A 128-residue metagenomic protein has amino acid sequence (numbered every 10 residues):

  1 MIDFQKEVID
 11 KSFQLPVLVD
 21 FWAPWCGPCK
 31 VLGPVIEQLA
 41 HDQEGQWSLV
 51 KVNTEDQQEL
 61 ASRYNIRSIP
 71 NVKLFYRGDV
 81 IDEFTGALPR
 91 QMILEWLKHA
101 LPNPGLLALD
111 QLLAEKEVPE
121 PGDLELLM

Functional and structural regions predicted by a protein language model:
M1-V17: A short beta-strand-turn-helix
F4, V19, I36, N53 (+1 more regions): Residue-level signature of catalytic and energy-coupling elements of molecular machines, predominantly ATP/GTP-dependent
L15, W22-W25, S68: Short pre-active-site segment immediately N-terminal to redox-active cysteine/selenocysteine motifs in thiol-based
L15-P16, V31-Q58: Conserved helix-turn-beta segment immediately C-terminal to the redox Cys motif in thioredoxin-like folds
F21-V35: Conserved redox-active cysteine motifs that mediate thiol-disulfide chemistry, especially di-cysteine Cys-X(1-2)-Cys
N65-A108: Non-catalytic, surface beta->alpha helical segment in thiol-disulfide oxidoreductase systems
L97, L101-M128: Charged, amphipathic alpha-helical linkers/stalks
